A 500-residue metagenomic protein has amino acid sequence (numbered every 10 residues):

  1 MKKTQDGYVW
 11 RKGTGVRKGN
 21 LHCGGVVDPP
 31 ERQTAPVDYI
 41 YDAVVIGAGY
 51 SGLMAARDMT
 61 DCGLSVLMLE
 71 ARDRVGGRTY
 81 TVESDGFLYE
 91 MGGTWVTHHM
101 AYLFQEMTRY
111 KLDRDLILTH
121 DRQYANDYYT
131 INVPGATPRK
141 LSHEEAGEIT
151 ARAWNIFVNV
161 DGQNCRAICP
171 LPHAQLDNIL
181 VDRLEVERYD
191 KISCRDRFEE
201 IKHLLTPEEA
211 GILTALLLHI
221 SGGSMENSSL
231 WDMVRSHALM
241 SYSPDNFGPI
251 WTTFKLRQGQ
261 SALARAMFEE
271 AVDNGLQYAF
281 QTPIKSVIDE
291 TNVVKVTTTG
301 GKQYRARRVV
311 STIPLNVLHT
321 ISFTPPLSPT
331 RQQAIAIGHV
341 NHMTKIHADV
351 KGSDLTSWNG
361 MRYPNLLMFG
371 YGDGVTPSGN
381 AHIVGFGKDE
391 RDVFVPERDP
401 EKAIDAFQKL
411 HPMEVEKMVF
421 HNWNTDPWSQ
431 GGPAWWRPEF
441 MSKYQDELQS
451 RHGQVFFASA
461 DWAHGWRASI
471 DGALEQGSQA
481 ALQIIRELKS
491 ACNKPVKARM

Functional and structural regions predicted by a protein language model:
K2-P30, V293, W358-M500: Conserved flavin/dinucleotide-binding core of flavoenzymes
K2-R11, G15, L118-S228: Mobile amphipathic helical/loop "lid" adjacent to a hydrophobic cofactor/ligand pocket
D38-M68: N-terminal Rossmann-like FAD-binding beta1-loop-alpha1 element of flavoenzymes
Y39-Y41, T299-R308: Core beta-strand elements of the Rossmann-like FAD/NAD(P) dinucleotide-binding domain in flavoenzyme oxidoreductases
T60-S84: Glycine-rich FAD pyrophosphate-binding loop
H173-P283, T312, S322: Active-site/ligand-binding neighborhood in enzyme catalytic cores
F280-K295: A conserved short coil-to-beta-strand element within the FAD-binding core of flavoproteins
V309-T330: Flavin (primarily FAD) binding-site architecture
